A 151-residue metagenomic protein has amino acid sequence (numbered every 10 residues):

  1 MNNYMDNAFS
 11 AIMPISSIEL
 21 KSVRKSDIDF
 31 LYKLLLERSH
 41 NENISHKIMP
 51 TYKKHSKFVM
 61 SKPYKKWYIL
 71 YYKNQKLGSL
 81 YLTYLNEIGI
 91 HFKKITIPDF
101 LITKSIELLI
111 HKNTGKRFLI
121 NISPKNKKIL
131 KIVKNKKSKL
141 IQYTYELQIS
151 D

Functional and structural regions predicted by a protein language model:
M1-M13: Short acidic N-proximal helix/loop "leader" segments that mark the beginning of a domain or an inter-domain linker
S17-K33: A short beta-loop-alpha structural element at the N-terminal edge of CoA-dependent acyl/N-acetyltransferase catalytic
S39-K57: Conserved GNAT-fold acetyl-CoA-binding loop/helix
K66-G78: Conserved beta-hairpin
T83-I95, N121, Y143: Conserved acetyl-CoA binding element of GNAT-fold acetyltransferases
I95-H111, K127-N135: Conserved acetyl-CoA-binding loop-helix of GNAT-fold acetyltransferases
L119-L130, E146-Q148: Conserved beta-strand-loop-alpha-helix junction that forms the acyl-donor binding cleft
K139-D151: Conserved catalytic-core motifs of GNAT/GCN5-like acyltransferases
